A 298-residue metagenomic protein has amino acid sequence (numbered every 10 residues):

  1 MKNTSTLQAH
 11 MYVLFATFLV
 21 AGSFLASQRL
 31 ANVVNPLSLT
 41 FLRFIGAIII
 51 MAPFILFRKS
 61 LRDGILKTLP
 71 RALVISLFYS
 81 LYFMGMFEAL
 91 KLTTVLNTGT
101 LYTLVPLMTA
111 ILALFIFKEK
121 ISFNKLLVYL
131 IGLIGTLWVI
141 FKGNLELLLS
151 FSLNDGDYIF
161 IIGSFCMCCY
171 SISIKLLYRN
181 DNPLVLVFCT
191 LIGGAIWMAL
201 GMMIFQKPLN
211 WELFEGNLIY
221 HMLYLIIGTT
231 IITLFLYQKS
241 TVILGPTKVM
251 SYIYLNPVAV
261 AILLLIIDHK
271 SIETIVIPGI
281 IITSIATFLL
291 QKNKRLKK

Functional and structural regions predicted by a protein language model:
M1-S38, L149-L176, I196, L263 (+1 more regions): Glycine-/small-residue-enriched transmembrane alpha-helix faces in small-molecule transporters and effluxers
S5-A9, V33-L37, F41, G64-L69 (+3 more regions): Juxtamembrane helix-entry segments on the extracytoplasmic side of multipass membrane proteins
L19, S23-F24, I55-Y102, W138 (+1 more regions): Specific transmembrane alpha-helical segments of multi-pass solute transporters/efflux pumps, especially DMT/EamA
L30, L39, R43, A89 (+7 more regions): Hydrophobic/aromatic residues within transmembrane alpha-helices of multi-pass small-molecule transporters
V33-L81, M108, C166-S173, V187-Q206 (+2 more regions): Transmembrane alpha-helices of multi-pass small-molecule transport proteins
T40-L42, T98-L104, I174-I196, I226-I266: Helix-helix packing/entry segments at the starts of transmembrane helices
I50-K59, V105-L130, V258-P278: C-terminal transmembrane-helix exit sites in multi-pass transporters
M51, N124-G143, M198, Y254 (+1 more regions): Hydrophobic transmembrane alpha-helices of multi-pass small-molecule transport proteins
